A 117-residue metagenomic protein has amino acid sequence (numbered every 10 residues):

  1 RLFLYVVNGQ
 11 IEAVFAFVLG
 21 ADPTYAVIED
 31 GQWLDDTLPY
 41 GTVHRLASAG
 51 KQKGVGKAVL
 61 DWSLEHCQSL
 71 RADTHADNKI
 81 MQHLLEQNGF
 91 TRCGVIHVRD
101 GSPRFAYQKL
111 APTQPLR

Functional and structural regions predicted by a protein language model:
R1-F17: Conserved beta-hairpin
V14-A16, S63, D77-I80: Short, hydrophobic/π-rich interface segment
F15-K51: Conserved acyl-donor/pantetheine-binding loop and adjacent beta-alpha core of acyl/acetyltransferases and related
T42, H66-D77: Conserved GNAT acetyl-CoA-binding A-motif
S48-E65, Q82-Q87: Conserved acetyl-CoA-binding loop-helix of GNAT-fold acetyltransferases
K57, A76-V95, R99-S102: Conserved active-site alpha-helix within GNAT-family acetyltransferase domains
V98-R117: C-terminal "cap" of GNAT-fold acetyltransferases
